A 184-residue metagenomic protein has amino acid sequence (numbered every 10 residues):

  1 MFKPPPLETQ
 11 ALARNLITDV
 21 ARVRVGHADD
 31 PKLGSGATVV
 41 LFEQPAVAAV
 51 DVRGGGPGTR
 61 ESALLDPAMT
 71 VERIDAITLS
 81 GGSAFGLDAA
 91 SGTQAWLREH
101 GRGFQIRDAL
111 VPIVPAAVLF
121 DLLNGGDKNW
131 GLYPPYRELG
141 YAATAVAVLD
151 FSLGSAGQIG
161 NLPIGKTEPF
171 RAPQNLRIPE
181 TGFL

Functional and structural regions predicted by a protein language model:
M1-L184: Alpha/propeptide regions of enzymes that mature by internal proteolysis
